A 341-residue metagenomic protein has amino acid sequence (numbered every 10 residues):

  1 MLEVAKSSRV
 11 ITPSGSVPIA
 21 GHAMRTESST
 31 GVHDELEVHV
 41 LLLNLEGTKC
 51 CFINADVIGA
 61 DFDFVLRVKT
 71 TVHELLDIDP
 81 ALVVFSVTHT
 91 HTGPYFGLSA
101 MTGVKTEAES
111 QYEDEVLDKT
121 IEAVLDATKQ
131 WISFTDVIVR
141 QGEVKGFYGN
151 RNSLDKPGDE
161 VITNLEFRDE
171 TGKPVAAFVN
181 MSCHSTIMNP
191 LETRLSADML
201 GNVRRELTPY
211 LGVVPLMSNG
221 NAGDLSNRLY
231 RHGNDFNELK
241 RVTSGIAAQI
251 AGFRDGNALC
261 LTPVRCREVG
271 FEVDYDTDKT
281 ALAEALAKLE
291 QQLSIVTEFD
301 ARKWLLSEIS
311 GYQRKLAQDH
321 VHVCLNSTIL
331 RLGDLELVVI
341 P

Functional and structural regions predicted by a protein language model:
M1-S86, T90-R241, R265-P341: Conserved beta-alpha junction segments in alpha/beta enzyme cores
K49, G245-A248, G252: Hydrophobic structural segments
T128, R254-D255: Short, hydrophobic alpha-helical segments
C260: Active-site-proximal acidic segments at structured loop/helix or strand boundaries that coordinate catalytic metals
